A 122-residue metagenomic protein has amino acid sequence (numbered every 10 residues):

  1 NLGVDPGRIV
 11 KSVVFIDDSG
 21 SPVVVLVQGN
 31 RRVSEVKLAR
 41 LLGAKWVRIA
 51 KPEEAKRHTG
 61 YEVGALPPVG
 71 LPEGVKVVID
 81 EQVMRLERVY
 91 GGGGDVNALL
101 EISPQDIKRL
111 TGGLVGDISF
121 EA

Functional and structural regions predicted by a protein language model:
N1-A122: Extended, low-hydrophobicity, polar/charged segments
